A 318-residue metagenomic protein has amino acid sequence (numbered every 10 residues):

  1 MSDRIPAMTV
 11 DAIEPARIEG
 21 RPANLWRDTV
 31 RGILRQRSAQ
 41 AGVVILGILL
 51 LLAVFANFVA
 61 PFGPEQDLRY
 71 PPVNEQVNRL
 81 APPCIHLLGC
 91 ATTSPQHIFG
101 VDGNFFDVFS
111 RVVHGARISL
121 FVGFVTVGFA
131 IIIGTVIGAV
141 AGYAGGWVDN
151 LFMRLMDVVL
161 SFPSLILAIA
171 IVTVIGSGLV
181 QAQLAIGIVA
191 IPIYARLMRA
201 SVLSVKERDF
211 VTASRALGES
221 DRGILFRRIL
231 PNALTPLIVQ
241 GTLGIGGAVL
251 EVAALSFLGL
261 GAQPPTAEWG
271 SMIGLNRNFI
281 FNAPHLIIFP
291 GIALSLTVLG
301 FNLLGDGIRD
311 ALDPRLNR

Functional and structural regions predicted by a protein language model:
M1-T135, A139-V140, W147, A248 (+3 more regions): Gly/Trp-centered helix-boundary motif
W26-T29, F55, Q76, V108 (+7 more regions): Hydrophobic side chains within well-formed alpha-helices
R27, F106-F121, V125, G145-M153 (+2 more regions): Amphipathic cytosolic juxtamembrane alpha-helices at the membrane-cytosol interface of multi-pass membrane transporters
V43, R117, F121-V125, L167 (+7 more regions): Internal alpha-helical transmembrane segments of multi-pass membrane proteins, especially GPCRs
L46, R111, M153, D157 (+6 more regions): Residue-level recognition of transmembrane alpha-helices in multi-pass small-molecule transporters/permeases
A56-P64, G142-G146, I171-S177, V189 (+2 more regions): Short helix-capping/hinge motifs at transmembrane helix termini and TM-loop junctions
I98, D102, F124-V125, F129-R208 (+2 more regions): Generic hydrophobic transmembrane alpha-helix motif, especially the helices
L160, I171-V174, I186-G187, S201-V202 (+3 more regions): Glycine-rich helix-loop "coupling/hinge" segments at transmembrane-helix boundaries in multipass transporters
